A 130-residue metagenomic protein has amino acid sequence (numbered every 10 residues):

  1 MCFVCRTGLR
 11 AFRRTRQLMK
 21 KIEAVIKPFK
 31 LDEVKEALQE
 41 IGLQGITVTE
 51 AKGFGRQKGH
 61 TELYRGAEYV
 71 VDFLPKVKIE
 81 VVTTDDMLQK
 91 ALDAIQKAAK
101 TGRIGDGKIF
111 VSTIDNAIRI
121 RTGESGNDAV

Functional and structural regions predicted by a protein language model:
C2-V130: Positively charged, small/polar-rich N-terminal and surface patches that mediate targeting and assembly and bind
